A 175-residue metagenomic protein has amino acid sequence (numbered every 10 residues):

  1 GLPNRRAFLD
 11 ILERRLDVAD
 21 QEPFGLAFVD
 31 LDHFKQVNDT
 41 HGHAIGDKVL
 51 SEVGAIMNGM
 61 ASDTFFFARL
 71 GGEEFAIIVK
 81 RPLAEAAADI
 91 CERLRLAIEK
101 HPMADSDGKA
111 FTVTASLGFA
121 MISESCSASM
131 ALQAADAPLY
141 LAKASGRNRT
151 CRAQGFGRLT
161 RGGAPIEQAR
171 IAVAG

Functional and structural regions predicted by a protein language model:
L9-H41, M57, A68: Active-site-proximal structural segments of metal-dependent nucleotidyl cyclase/transferase enzymes
D10-R14, I45-F66, E74, R93: Active-site-proximal alpha-helical element of nucleotidyl cyclase-like catalytic domains and analogous helices
V18, G59-T64, L96-G108, L139-L141: Short catalytic/binding micro-motifs of nucleotide second-messenger systems
F34, V53, F67-L70, F75 (+2 more regions): Hydrophobic framework residues that shape the active-site pocket of cyclic nucleotide turnover catalytic cores
V49, A76-L96, A131: Short helix/loop segment flanking the catalytic signature motif in cyclic-nucleotide metabolism enzymes
G54-A55, A86-M103, A134-D136: Alpha-helical scaffold within the catalytic cores of cyclic-nucleotide enzymes
R69, I98-A115, M130-A131, K143: Catalytic core regions of nucleotide second-messenger enzymes
A84, A88-C91, M121-A174: Catalytic-core segments of nucleotide cyclases and related cyclic-nucleotide turnover enzymes
